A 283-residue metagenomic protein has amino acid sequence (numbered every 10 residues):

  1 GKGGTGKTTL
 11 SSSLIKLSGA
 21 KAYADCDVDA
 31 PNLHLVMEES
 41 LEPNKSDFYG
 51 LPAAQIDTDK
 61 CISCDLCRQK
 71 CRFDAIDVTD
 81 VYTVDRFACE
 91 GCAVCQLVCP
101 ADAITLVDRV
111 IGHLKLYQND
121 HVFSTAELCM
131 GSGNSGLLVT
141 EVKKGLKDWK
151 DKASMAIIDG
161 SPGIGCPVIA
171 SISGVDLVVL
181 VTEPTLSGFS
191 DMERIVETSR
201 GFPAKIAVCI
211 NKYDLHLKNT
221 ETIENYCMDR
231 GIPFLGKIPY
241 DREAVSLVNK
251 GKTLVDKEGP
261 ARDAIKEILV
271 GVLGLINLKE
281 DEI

Functional and structural regions predicted by a protein language model:
G1-K2: P-loop (Walker A) phosphate-binding loop of NTP-binding proteins
T5, L14-S18, L41-S63, D74-G91 (+1 more regions): Ferredoxin-like iron-sulfur electron-transfer modules
L10: Hydrophobic positions on the alpha1 helix immediately C-terminal to the Walker A/P-loop
K21-H34, D108-G112: Short beta-strand-centered segment that lines the nucleotide-binding/catalytic pocket of NTP-utilizing
L66-V84, V94-R109: Iron-sulfur cluster-binding cysteine motifs and their immediate structural context in ferredoxin-like electron-transfer
A101, D108-L116, L137-K237: Conserved catalytic-core segment of NTP-binding enzymes
E127-S135, L186: Flexible beta-alpha connector loops of hexameric P-loop NTPases
T198-I283: C-terminal lobe/tail of nucleotide-utilizing enzymes
